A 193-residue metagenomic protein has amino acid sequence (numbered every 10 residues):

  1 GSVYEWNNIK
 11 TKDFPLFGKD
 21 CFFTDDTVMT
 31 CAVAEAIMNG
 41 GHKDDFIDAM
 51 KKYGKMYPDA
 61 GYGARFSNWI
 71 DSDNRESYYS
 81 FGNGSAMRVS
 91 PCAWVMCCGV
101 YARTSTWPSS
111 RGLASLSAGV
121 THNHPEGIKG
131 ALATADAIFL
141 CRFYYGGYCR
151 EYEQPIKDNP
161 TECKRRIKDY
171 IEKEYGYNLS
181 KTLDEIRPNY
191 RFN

Functional and structural regions predicted by a protein language model:
G1-N193: Structured, active/binding-site neighborhoods that engage oxygen-rich ligands
